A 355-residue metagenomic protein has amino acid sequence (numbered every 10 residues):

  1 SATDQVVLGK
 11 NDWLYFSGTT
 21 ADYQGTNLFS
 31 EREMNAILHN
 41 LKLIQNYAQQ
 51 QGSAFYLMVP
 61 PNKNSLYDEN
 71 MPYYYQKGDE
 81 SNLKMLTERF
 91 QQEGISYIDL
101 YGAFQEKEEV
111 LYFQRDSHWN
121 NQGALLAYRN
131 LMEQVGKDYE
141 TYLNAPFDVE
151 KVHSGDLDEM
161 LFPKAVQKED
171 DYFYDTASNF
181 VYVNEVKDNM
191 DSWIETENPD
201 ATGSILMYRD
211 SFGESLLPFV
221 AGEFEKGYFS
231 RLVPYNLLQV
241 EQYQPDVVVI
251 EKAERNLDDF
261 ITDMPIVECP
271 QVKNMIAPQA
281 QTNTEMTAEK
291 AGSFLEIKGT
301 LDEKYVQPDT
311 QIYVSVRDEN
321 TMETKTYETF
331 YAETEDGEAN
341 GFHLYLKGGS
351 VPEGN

Functional and structural regions predicted by a protein language model:
S1-N355: Extracellular glycan-modifying ectodomains
